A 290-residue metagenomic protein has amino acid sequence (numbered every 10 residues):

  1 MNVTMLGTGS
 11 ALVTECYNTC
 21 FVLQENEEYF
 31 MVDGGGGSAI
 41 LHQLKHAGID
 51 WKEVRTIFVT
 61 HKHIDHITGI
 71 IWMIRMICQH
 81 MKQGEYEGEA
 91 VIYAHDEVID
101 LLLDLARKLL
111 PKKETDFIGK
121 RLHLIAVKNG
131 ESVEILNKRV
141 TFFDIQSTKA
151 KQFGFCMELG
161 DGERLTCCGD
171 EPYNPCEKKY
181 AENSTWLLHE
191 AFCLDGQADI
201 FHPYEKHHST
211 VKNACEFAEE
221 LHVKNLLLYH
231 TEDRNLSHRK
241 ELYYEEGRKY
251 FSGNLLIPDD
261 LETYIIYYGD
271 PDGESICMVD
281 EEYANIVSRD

Functional and structural regions predicted by a protein language model:
M1-A47, K151-D170: Conserved beta-strand hairpin/beta-sheet module of binuclear metal-dependent hydrolase folds, prominently
V3, D33, L44, H61 (+8 more regions): Divalent metal-coordination and catalytic microenvironments
A11, I92, V98-I99, T231-L236: Short histidine/acidic/glycine/proline-rich micro-motifs that form metal- and phosphate-coordinating active-site loops
V13-E15, A126-G196, V287: Active-site-proximal loop/helix segment associated with metal-binding centers of metalloenzymes
M31-G35, V54-D65, H95, L165-E171 (+3 more regions): Active-site neighborhood of phospho(di)ester-bond hydrolases with catalytic His/Asp-centered motifs
S38-A90: Active-site metal-binding motif and surrounding structural segment of the metallo-beta-lactamase
Y86-K151, G160, L256, D260: Metallo-beta-lactamase
P172-E262: Cap/insert and terminal regions of metallo-dependent hydrolase folds
